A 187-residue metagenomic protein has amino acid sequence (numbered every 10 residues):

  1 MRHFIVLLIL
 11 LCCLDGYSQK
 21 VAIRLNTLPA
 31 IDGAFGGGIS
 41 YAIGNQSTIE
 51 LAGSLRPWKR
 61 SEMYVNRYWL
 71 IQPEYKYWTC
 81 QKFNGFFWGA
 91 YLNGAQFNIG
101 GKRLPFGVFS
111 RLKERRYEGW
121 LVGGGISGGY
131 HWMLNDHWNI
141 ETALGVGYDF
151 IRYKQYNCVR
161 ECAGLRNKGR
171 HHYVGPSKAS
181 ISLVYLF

Functional and structural regions predicted by a protein language model:
H3-L14: Sec-dependent N-terminal signal peptides
S18-Q19: Boundary of Sec targeting at the N-terminus
A22-A30: Short strand-turn segments of transmembrane beta-barrel domains in outer membranes, especially the first one or two
R24, G36-G38, K76: Short secondary-structure capping/turn segments at boundaries of alpha-helices and beta-strands
G33-G36, G125: Short, surface-exposed coil-to-beta transition loops
Y41-T142, S180-Y185: Gram-negative (and chloroplast) outer-membrane scaffold detector with strong preference for beta-barrel transmembrane
N135-F187: Predominantly the C-terminal beta-signal and adjacent terminal strand-loop region of outer-membrane beta-barrel
